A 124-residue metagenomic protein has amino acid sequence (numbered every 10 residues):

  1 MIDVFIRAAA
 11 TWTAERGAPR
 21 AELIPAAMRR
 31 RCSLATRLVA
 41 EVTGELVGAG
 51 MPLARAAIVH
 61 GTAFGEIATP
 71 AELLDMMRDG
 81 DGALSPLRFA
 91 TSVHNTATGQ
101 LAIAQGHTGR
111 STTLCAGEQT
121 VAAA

Functional and structural regions predicted by a protein language model:
M1-R110, A122: Conserved "HGTGT" condensation-loop signature of ketosynthase/thiolase-family condensing enzymes that catalyze
T113-A124: Active-site glycine-rich loop that binds ribose-phosphate moieties when present
